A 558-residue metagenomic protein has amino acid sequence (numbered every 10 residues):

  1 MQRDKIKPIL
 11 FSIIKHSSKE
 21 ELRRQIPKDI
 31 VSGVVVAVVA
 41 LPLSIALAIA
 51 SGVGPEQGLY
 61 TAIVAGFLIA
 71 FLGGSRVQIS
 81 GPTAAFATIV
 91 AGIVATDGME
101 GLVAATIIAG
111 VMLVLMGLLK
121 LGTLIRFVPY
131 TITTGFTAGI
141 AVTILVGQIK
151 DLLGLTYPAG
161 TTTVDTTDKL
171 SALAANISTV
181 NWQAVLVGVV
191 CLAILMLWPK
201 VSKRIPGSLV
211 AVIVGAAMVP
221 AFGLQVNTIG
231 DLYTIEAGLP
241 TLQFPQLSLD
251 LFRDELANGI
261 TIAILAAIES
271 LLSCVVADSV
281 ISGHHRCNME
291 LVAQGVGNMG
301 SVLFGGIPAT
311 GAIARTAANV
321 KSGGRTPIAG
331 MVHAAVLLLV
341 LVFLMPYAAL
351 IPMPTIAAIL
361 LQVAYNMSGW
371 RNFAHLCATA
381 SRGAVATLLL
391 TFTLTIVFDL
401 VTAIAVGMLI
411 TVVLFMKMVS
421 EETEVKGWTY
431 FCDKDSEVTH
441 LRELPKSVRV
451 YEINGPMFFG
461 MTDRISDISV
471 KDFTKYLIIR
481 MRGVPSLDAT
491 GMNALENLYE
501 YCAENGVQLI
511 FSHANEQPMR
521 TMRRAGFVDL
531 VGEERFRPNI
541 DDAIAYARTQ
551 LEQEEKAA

Functional and structural regions predicted by a protein language model:
M1-Y430, P445, F473, A494 (+1 more regions): Transmembrane helical cores of multi-pass ion-transport proteins
I79, F511, F536: Conserved SAM-binding loop
A335, P518-M519, P538: Short secondary-structure capping/turn micro-motifs that flank functional sites
N366-L530, R548-A558: The feature marks cytosolic C-terminal regulatory regions of anion transporters and related permeases
L530-Y546: Short acidic-hydrophobic, aromatic-tinged amphipathic segments that line or gate anion-handling sites
